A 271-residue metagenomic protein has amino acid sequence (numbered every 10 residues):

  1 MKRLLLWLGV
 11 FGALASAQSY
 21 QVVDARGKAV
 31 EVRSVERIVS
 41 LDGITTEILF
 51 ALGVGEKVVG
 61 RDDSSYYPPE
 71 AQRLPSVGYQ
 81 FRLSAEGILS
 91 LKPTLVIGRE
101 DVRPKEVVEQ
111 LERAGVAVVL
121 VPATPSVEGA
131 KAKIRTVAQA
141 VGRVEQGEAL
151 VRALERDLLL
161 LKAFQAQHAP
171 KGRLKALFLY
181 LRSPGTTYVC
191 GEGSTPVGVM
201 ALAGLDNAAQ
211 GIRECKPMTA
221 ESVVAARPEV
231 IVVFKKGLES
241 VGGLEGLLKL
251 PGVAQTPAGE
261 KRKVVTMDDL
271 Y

Functional and structural regions predicted by a protein language model:
K2-L6, V10, A15-T46, E145-L179 (+1 more regions): Bacterial Sec-exported substrate-binding components of ABC uptake systems
E36-L91, L95-D101, G211: A short, structured surface patch at a secondary-structure boundary
R37, G129-Q139, E148, L159 (+1 more regions): Structured C-terminal subdomain patch of bacterial secreted/periplasmic proteins
S64-Y67, Y188-C215: Alpha-helical, coiled-coil/dimerization segments enriched in small aliphatic residues
Y67, R103-T136, A140, V144: Flexible loop/hinge segments that line or gate small-molecule binding clefts
R82-D101, V116, A220-K236: Proline-aspartate-enriched helix->loop->beta-strand connector
E106-V107, P122-T136, P170-T195, V241: Extracytoplasmic ligand-binding site segments that recognize negatively charged/polar headgroups
N207-C215, S222, K235-K236, L248-K249 (+1 more regions): Acidic/histidine-enriched, beta-strand-rich ligand/metal-binding domains
